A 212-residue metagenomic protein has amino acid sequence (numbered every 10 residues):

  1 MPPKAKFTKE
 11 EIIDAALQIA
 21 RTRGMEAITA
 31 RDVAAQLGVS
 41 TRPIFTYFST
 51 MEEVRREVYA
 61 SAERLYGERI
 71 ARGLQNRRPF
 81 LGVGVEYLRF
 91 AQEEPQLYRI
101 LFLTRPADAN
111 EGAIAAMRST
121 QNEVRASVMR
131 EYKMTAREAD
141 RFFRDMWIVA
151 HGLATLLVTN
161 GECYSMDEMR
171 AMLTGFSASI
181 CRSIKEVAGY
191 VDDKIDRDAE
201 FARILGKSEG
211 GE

Functional and structural regions predicted by a protein language model:
E11, A15, I19-E53, E57: Helix-turn-helix
I12-A20, A62, Y66, Y87 (+1 more regions): Short hydrophobic clusters on alpha-helical segments that form packing/core surfaces in small helical domains
A20, E52-A62, L101, R105 (+2 more regions): Alpha-helical DNA-contacting segments of helix-turn-helix folds
R56, A60-G82, A115, S119-E131: Amphipathic alpha-helical linker/stalk segments
R78-Q96, D140, R144, T174 (+2 more regions): Amphipathic alpha-helical segments that line or abut small-molecule/effector binding pockets and mediate allosteric
L81-L103, N110-M117, W147-H151: Helical hydrophobic small-molecule/effector-binding pocket
A107-K133, D140-D145, A171-R182: Amphipathic alpha-helical packing segments from all-alpha helical-bundle domains
A126-R130, C163-E212: C-terminal peripheral helix-coil segments that are non-catalytic and often amphipathic
